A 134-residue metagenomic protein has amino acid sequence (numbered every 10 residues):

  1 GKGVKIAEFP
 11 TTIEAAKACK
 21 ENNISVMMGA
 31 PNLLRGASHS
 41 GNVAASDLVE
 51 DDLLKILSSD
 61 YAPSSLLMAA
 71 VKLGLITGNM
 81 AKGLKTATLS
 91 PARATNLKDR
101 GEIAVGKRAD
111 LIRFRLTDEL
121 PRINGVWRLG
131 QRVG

Functional and structural regions predicted by a protein language model:
G1: N-terminal active-site wall of soluble small-molecule enzyme domains
V4-E14, L34, S58: Catalytic beta/alpha-barrel core
N22-N32, G36-F114: His/Asp/Glu-enriched, well-ordered alpha-helical/loop segment that forms or immediately abuts the divalent-metal
E119-P121: Short, small/polar residue-rich loop motifs at catalytic or cofactor-binding pockets
V126: Short aromatic-centered micro-motifs
L129-G130: Glycine-centered positions in the ABC transporter ATPase nucleotide-binding domain
